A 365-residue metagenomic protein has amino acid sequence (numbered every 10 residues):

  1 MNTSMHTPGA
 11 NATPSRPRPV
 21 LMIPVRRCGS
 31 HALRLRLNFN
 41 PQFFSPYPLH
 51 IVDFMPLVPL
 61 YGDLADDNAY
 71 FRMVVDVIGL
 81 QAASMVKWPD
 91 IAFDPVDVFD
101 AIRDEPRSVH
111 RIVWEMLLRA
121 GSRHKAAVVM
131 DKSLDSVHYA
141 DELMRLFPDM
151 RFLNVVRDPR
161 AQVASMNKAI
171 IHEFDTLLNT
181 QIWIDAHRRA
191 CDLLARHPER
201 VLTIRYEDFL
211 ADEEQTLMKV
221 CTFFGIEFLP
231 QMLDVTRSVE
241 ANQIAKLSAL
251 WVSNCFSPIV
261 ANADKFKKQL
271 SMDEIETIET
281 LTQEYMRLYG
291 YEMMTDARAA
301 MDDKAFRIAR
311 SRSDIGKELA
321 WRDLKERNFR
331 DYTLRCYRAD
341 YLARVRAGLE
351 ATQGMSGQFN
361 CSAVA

Functional and structural regions predicted by a protein language model:
N2-L21, I226-A365: PAPS-dependent sulfotransferases, especially Golgi type II membrane carbohydrate sulfotransferases
P17, C28, I112, D135-H138 (+2 more regions): Short, conserved clusters of charged catalytic residues that mark active-site and nucleotide-handling motifs
L21, A101, L117-S257: PAPS-dependent sulfotransferase catalytic domain
V25: P-loop (Walker A) phosphate-binding loop of NTP-binding proteins
S30-F43: A conserved segment at the C-terminal end of the G1
F39, S45, I51, A161 (+1 more regions): Active-site micro-motifs of SAM-dependent methyltransferase domains
F39, T222, R287: Short polybasic/polar patches that bind polyanions
F44-D131, S136: PAPS-dependent sulfation machinery
